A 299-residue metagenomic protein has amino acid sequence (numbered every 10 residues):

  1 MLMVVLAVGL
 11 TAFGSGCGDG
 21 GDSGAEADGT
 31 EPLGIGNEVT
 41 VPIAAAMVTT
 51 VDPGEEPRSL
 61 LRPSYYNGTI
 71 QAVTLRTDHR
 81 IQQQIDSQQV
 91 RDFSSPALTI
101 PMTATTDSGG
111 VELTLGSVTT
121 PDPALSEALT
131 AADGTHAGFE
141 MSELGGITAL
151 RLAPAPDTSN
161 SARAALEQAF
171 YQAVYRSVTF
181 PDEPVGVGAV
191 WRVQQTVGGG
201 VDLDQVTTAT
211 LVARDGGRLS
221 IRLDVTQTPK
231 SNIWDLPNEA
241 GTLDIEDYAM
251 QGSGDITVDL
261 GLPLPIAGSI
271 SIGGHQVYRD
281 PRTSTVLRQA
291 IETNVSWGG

Functional and structural regions predicted by a protein language model:
M1-G9: Sec-dependent N-terminal signal peptides
T11-G16: C-terminal motif of bacterial Sec signal peptides marking the signal peptidase cleavage site
C17-E127, V193-G299: Acidic, serine/threonine-rich low-complexity disordered tracts
R62, A128, F180-P184: Short, surface-exposed secondary-structure edge patches
D122-A165: Hydrophobic alpha-helical segments and helix pairs
D157-V212: Extracytoplasmic beta-rich ectodomain segments of secreted or membrane-anchored proteins
